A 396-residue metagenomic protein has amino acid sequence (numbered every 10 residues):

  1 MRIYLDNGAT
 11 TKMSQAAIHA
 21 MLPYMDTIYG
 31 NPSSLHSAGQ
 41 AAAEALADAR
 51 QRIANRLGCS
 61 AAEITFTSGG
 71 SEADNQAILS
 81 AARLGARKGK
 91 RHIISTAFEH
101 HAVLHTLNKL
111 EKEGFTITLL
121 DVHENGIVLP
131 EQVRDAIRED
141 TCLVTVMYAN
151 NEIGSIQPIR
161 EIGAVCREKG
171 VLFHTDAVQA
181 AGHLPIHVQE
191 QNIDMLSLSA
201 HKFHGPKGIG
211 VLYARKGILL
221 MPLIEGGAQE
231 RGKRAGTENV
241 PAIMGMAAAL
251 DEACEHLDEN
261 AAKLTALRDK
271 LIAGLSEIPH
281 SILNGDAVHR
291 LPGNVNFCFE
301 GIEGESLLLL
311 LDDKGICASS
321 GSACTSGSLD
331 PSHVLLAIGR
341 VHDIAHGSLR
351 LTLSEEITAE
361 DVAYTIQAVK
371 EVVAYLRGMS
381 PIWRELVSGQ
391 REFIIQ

Functional and structural regions predicted by a protein language model:
M1-Q396: Pyridoxal 5′-phosphate
